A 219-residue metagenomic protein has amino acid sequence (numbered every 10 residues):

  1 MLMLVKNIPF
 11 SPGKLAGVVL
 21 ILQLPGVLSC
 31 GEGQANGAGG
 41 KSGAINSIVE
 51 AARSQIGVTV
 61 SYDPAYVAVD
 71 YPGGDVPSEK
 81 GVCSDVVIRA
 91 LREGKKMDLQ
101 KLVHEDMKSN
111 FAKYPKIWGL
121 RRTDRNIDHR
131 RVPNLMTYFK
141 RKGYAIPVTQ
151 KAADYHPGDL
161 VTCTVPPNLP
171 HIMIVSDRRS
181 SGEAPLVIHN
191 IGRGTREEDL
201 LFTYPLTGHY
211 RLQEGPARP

Functional and structural regions predicted by a protein language model:
L4-G17: Bacterial N-terminal signal peptides that target proteins for export
A16-V27: Bacterial N-terminal signal peptides
G31-G33: Bacterial signal peptide processing site
G37-K41, V69-S78, R121-R125, I146-T149: Second-shell loop/turn segments in exported
K41-I45, T59-V60, V76-S84, K96 (+3 more regions): Solvent-exposed, acidic/flexible segments
A44-V49, K108-I188: ...with weaker cross-activation on analogous glycine-rich loops/strands in unrelated enzymes
D63-S84, L99-L120: Acidic helix-start/capping segments at beta-turn-to-alpha-helix junctions
E183-P219: Low-complexity, Gly/Ser/Thr/Pro-rich intrinsically disordered linker/tail segments
